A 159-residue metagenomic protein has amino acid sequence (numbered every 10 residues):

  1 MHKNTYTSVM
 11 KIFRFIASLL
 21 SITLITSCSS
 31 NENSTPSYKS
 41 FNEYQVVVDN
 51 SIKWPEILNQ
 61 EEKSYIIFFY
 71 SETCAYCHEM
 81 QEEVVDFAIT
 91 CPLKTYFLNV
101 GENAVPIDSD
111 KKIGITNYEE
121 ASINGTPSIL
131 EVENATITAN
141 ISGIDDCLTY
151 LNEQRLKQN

Functional and structural regions predicted by a protein language model:
N4-I16: Bacterial N-terminal signal peptides that target proteins for export
L24-S27: C-terminal motif of bacterial Sec signal peptides marking the signal peptidase cleavage site
S29-K63, N152-N159: N-terminal leader/targeting and pre-domain segments
K53-Y96: Local sequence-structure signature of Cys/Sec-based thiol-disulfide redox active-site neighborhoods
E72-Y76, E102-V105, T136-I137: Solvent-exposed loop/turn segments at secondary-structure junctions within structured extracellular/periplasmic domains
L93-K112: Thiol-based oxidoreductase modules, predominantly thioredoxin-like and allied folds used for disulfide exchange
P106-T126, L130-T136: Structural alpha/beta surface segment adjacent to cysteine/selenocysteine redox centers across thiol/disulfide enzymes
N124-N159: Non-catalytic, surface beta->alpha helical segment in thiol-disulfide oxidoreductase systems
